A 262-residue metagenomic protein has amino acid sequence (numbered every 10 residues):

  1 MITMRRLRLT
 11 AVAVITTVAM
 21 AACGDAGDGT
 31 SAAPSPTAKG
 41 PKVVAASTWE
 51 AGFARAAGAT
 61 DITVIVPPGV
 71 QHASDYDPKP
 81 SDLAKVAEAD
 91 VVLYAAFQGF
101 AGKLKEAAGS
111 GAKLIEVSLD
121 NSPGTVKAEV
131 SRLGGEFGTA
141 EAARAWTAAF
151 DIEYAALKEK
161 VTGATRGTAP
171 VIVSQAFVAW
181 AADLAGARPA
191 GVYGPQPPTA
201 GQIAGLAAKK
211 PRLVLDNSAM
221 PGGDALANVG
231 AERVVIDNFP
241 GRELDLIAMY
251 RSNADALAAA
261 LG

Functional and structural regions predicted by a protein language model:
M1-A11: Bacterial N-terminal signal peptides that target proteins for export
V18-A22: C-terminal motif of bacterial Sec signal peptides marking the signal peptidase cleavage site
C23-A33: Bacterial lipoprotein signal-peptidase II cleavage site
P41-K42, T125-S131, K209-G262: Structured C-terminal subdomain patch of bacterial secreted/periplasmic proteins
V43-A45, E50-A54, E141-G194, P198-G205: Basic- and aromatic-lined ligand-binding clefts that recognize polyanionic substrates
G58-P80, V178-A204, R233-L246: Alpha-helical, coiled-coil/dimerization segments enriched in small aliphatic residues
D61-A140, G223-E232: Acidic/His-rich segments in extracytoplasmic proteins that coordinate ligands and/or metal ions
E106-I172, L244-G262: Extracytoplasmic substrate-binding proteins
